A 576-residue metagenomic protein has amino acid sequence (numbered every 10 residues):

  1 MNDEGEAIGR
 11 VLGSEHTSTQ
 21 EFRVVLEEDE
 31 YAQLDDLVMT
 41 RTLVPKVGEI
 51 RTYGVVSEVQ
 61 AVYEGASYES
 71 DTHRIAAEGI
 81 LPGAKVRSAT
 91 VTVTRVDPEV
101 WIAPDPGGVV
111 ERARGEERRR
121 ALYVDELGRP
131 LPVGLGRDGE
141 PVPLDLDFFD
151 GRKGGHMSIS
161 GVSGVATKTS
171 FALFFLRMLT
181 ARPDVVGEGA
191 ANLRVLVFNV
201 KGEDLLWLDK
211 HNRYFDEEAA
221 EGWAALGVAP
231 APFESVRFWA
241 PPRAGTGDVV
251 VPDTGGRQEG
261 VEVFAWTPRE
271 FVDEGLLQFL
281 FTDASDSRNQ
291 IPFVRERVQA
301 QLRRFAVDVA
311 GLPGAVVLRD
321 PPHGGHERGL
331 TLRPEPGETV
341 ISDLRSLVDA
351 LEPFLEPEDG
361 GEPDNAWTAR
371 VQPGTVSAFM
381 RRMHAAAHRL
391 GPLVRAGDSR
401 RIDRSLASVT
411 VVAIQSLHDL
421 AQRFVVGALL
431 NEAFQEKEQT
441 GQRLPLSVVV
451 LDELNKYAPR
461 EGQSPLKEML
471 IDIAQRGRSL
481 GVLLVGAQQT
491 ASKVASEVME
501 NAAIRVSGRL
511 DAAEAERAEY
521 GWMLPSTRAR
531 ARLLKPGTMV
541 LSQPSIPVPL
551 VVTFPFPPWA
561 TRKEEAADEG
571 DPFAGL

Functional and structural regions predicted by a protein language model:
M1-V162, S170, R182-N192, L196 (+1 more regions): Basic- and hydrophobic-enriched, low-structure N-terminal and domain-boundary segments that flank ATP-binding catalytic
N2, R10, L37-T42, A84-V109 (+1 more regions): Phosphate-binding and hydrolysis-coupling loops of NTP-dependent motor/remodeling domains
V133-R237, K467, S496, L541 (+2 more regions): Glycine-rich phosphate-binding loop of nucleotide-binding enzymes
M178-P183, E221-A229, E432-E438, M469-V485: Substrate-engagement module of ASCE P-loop NTPases
P183-A191, V197-F198, G202-L206, A231-D472 (+1 more regions): P-loop NTPase motor domains
D209-W223, D253-G256, S464-E468, E500-A503 (+2 more regions): Short secondary-structure boundary/capping segments
A220-G255, E500-G521, R532-K535: Conserved P-loop NTPase catalytic core
K467, I471-P558: Conserved ATP-driven motor cores of ASCE-family P-loop NTPases powering translocation/secretion/packaging/pilus
